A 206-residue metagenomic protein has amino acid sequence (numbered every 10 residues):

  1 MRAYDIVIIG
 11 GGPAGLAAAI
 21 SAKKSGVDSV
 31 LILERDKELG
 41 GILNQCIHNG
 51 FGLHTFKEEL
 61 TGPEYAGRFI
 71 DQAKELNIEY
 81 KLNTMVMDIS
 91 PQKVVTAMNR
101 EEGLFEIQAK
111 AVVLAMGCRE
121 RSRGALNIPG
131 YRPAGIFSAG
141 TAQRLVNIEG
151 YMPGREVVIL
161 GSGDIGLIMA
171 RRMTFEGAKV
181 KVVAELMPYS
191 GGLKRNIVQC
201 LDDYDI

Functional and structural regions predicted by a protein language model:
M1-I206: Residues forming the flavin
